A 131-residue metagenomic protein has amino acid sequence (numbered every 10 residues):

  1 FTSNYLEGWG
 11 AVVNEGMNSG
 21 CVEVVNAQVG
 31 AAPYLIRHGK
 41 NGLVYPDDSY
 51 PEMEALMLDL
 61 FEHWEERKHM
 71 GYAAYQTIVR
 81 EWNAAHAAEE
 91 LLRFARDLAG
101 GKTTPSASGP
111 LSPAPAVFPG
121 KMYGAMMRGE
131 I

Functional and structural regions predicted by a protein language model:
F1, V22-N26: Short hydrophobic beta-strand element within catalytic cores of glycosyltransferases and related nucleotide-activated
N4-Y5: Aromatic "clamp/platform" in nucleotide-sugar-dependent glycosyltransferases that forms part of the donor/acceptor
W9-G10, K68: Glycine-rich phosphate-binding loop at the start of an alpha helix
G10-E15, E23, A31-L35: A short, glycine- and acidic-residue-rich donor-binding loop in the catalytic cores of nucleotide-sugar-dependent
G20-E23, K40-N41: Structural loop-to-beta junction motif characteristic of Rossmann-like glycosyltransferase folds
P33-L58, E65-E66: Change "using UDP/GDP/dTDP sugars" to "using nucleotide sugars
E52-A55, D59, E66-R80, A87-R93 (+2 more regions): A short, well-ordered alpha-helix in the C-terminal region of glycosyltransferases
A84-I131: C-terminal alpha-helical cap of glycosyltransferases
